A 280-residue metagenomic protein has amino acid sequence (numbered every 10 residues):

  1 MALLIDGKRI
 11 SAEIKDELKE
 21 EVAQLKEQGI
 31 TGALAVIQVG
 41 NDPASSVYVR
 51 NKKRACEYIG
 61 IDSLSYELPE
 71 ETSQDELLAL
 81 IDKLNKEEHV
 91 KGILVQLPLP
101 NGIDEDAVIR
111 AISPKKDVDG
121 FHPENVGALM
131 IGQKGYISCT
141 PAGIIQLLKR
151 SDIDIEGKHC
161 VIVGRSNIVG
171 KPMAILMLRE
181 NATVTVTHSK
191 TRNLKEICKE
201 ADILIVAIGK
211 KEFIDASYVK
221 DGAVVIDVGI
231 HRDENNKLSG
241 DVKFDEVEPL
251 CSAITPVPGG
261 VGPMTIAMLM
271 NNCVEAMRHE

Functional and structural regions predicted by a protein language model:
M1-Q28: Positively charged, low-complexity intrinsically disordered leader regions
V39-K53, G135-V224, K237-E248: Glycine-rich phosphate/diphosphate-binding loop of Rossmann-like nucleotide-binding domains
C56-E70, V184-V186: Short beta-strand elements in bilobed, periplasmic/extracellular small-molecule ligand-binding domains
E76-E88: Short, well-structured alpha-helical segments in soluble
L94-I155: Anion-binding alpha/beta catalytic cores of soluble intermediary-metabolism enzymes, centered on
P98, A207-K210, G229-I230: Short glycine-/small-residue-rich Rossmann-like dinucleotide-binding loops
N101-G102, E212-I214, D233-E234: Short glycine-rich, flexible loops that bind phosphorylated cofactors or substrates
D106-H122, V126, G229-E280: Rossmann-fold NAD(P)-binding glycine/threonine-rich loop
